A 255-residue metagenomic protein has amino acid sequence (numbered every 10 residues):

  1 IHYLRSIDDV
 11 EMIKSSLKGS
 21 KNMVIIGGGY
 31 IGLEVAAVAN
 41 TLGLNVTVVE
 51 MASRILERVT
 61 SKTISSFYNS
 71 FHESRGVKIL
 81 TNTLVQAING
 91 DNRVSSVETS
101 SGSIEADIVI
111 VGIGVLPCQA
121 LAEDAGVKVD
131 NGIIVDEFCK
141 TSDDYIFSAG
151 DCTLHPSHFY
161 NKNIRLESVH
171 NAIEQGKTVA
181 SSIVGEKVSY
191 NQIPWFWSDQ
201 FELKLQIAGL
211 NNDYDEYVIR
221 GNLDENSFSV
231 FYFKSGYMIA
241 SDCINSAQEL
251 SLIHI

Functional and structural regions predicted by a protein language model:
I1-S20, N89-T178: FAD-site-proximal beta/loop scaffold in flavoenzymes
N22, Y30-A87, S168, Q192-Q200: Rossmann-like dinucleotide-binding cores of NAD(P)H-dependent redox enzymes
I26: Conserved N-terminal Rossmann-fold NAD(P)-binding element of oxidoreductases
L33-E34, E57, A106, C118-A120 (+2 more regions): Glycine/Thr-rich phosphate-binding loops of Rossmann-like dinucleotide-binding domains
V38, S100-G102, S142, F201 (+1 more regions): Short strand-coil-strand connectors
C152-Q248: Mid-to-C-terminal Rossmann-like scaffold of FAD/NAD(P)H-dependent oxidoreductases
I253-I255: Conserved small/polar residues in nucleotide/adenosyl-binding loops
